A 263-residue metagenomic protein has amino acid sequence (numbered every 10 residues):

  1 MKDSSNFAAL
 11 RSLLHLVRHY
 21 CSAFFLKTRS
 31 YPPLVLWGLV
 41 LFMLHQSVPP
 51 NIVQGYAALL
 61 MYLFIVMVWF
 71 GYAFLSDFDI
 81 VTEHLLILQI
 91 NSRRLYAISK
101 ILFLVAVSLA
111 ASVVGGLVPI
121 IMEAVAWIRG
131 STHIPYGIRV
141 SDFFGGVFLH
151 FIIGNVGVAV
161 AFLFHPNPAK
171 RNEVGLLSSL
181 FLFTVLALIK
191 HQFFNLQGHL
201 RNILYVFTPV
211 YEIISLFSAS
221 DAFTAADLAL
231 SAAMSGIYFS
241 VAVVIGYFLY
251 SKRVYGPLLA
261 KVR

Functional and structural regions predicted by a protein language model:
M1-L13, P50-Y56, E83-L95, N172-K190: Hydrophobic alpha-helical transmembrane segments
M1-L59, V66, A219-R263: Hydrophobic alpha-helical transmembrane segments
H15-A23, H84-Q89, P166-A169: Short amphipathic alpha-helical coupling elements at transmembrane boundaries
V17-W37, F64-A73, I101-A110, L196-L204: Alpha-helical transmembrane segments of integral membrane proteins, especially early/N-terminal helices
L41-M67, L102-S178: Secretory targeting signals
Y72-A110: Helix-loop-helix units of permease transmembrane domains in multi-pass membrane transporters, especially ABC
F74, S108, H150-G154, S235-S240: Residue-level hotspots within the lipid-embedded alpha helices of multi-pass solute transporters
S141-F144, L163-P166, K170-R263: Terminal transmembrane helical anchor/hairpin motif
